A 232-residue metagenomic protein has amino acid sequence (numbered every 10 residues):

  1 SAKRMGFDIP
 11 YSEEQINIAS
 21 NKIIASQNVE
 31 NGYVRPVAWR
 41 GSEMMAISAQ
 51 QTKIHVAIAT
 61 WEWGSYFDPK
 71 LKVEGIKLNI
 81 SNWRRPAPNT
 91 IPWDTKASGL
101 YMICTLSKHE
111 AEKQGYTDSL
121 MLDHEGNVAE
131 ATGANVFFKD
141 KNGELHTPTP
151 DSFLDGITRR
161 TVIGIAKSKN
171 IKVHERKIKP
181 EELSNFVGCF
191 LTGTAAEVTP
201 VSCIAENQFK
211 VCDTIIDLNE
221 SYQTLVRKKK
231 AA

Functional and structural regions predicted by a protein language model:
S1-Y11, Q15-K22, M45-A232: Helix-start/capping segments and mature chain N-termini
D8-P10, S26-V37, F67-D68: Short secondary-structure capping/junction motifs at helix and strand boundaries
W39-M44: Short, internal active-site loops enriched in acidic
